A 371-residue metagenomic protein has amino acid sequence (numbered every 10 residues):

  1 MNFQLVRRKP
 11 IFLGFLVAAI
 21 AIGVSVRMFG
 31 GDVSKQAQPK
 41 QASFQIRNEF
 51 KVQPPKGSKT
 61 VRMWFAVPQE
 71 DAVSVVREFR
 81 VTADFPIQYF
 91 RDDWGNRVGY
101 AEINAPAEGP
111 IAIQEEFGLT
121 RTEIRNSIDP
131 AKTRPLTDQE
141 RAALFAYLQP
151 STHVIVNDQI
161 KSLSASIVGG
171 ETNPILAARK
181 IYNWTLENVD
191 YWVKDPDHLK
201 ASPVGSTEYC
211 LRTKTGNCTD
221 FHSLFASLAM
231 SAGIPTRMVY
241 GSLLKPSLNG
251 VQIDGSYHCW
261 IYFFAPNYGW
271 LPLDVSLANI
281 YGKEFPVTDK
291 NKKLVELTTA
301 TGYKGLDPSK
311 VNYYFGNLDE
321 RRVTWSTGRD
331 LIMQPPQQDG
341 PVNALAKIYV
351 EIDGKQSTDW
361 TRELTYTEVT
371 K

Functional and structural regions predicted by a protein language model:
F3-L16: N-terminal Sec-pathway targeting helices
G14-S25: Hydrophobic membrane-insertion alpha-helices, especially the h-region of bacterial N-terminal signal peptides
G23-R125: Intrinsically disordered, low-complexity N-terminal segments that are enriched in acidic
M63, I181, I261: Terminal peptide-recognition signature
I103-I155, F315, D319-E320, R329-K371: Secretory-pathway-linked proteins and extracytosolic
A112-D195, L199-E208, R212: Acidic low-complexity segments
P174-I181, K214-A229: Active-site nucleophilic cysteine motif
D220-Q337: Hydrophobic/aromatic-rich core segments of domains that either
